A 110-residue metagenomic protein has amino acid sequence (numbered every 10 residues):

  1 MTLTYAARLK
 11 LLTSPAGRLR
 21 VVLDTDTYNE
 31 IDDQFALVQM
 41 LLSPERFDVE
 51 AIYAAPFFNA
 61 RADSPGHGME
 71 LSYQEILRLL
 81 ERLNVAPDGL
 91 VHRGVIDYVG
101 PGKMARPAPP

Functional and structural regions predicted by a protein language model:
M1-P110: N-terminal acidic, glycine/proline-rich low-complexity segments
